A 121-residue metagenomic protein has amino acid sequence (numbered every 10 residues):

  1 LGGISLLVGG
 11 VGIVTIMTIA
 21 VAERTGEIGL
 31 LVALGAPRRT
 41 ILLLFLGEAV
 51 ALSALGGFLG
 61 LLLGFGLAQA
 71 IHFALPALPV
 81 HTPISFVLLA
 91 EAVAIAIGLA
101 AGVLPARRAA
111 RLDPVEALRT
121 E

Functional and structural regions predicted by a protein language model:
L1-A20, T25-H72, F86-A101, P105: Transmembrane alpha-helical interface segments in multi-pass membrane proteins
A77-L88: Membrane-water interface of transmembrane alpha-helices in multipass transporters/channels
R107-E121: Short cytosolic juxtamembrane segments of multi-pass membrane proteins
